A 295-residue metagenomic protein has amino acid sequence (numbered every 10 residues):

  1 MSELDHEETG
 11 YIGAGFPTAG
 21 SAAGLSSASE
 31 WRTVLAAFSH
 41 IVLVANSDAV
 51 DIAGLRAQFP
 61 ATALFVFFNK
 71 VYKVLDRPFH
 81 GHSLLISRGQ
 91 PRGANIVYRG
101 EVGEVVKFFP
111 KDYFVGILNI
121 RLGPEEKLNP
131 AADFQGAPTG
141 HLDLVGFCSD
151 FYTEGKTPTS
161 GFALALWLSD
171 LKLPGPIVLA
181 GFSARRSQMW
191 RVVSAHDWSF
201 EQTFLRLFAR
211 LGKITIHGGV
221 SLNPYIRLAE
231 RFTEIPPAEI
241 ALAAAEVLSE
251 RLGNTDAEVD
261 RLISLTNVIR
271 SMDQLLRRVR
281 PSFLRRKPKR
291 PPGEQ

Functional and structural regions predicted by a protein language model:
S2-Q295: Metal-ion/cofactor- or nucleotide/acyl-coenzyme-handling active-site neighborhoods
